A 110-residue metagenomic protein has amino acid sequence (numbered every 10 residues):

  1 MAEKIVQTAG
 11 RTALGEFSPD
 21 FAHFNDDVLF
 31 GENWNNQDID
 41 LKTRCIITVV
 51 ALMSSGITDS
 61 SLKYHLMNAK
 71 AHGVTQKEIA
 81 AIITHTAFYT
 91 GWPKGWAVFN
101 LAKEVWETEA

Functional and structural regions predicted by a protein language model:
M1-C45, K63, M67, A71 (+1 more regions): Acidic, glycine/proline-rich low-complexity segments that act as flexible tails and inter-domain linkers
F21, G56-I57: Residue-level marker of alpha-helix boundaries and capping positions
R44-L52, I82-I83: Short, structured motif recognition centered on aromatic/hydrophobic residues
V50-G56, T86-T90: Generic structural signal for hydrophobic core residues of well-folded globular domains
I57, I79, V105-T108: Generic macromolecular interface patches on structured domains
T58-S61, W92: Short loop/beta submotifs within extracellular cysteine-rich repeat domains
V74, E78: Winged helix-turn-helix DNA-binding recognition segment
A80-K103: C-terminal structural segments of small proteins and small subunits
